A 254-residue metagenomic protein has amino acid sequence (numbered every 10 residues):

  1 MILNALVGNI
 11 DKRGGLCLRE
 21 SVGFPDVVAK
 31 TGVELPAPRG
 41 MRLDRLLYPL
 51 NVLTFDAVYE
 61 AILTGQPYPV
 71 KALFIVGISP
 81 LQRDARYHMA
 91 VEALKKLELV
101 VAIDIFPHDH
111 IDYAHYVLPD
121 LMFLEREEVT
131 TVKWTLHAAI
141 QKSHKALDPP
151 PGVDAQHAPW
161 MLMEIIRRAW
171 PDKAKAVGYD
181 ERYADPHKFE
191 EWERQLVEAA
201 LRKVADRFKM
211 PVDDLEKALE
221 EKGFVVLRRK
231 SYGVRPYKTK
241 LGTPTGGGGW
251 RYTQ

Functional and structural regions predicted by a protein language model:
M1, F189-Q254: Long, low-complexity segments enriched in small/aliphatic residues
M1, L6-V7, K12, E20 (+2 more regions): Non-catalytic alpha/beta scaffold blocks inside enzyme catalytic domains
C17: Anionic-ligand anchoring segments at beta-strand to alpha-helix junctions in alpha/beta enzyme folds, i.e., glycine
